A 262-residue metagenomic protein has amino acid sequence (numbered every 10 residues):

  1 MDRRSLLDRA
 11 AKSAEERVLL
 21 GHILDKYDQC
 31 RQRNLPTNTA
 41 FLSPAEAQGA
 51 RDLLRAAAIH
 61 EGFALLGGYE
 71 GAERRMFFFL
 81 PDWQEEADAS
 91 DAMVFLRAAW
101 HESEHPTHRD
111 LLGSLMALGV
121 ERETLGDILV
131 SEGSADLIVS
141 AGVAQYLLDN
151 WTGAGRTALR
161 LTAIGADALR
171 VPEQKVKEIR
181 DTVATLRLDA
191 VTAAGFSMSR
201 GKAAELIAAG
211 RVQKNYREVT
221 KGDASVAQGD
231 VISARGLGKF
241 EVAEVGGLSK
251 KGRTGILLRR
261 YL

Functional and structural regions predicted by a protein language model:
M1-G195, E218, S225, G238-L262: Ferredoxin-like alpha/beta domains used as RNA- or RNAP-binding modules
L206-I207, V226: Short, well-ordered loop/turn sites that connect or cap secondary structure elements
R211: Conserved PLP-enzyme active-site core in the AAT-like
K214-Y216, R235: Short strand-turn-strand beta-turns centered on an Asx-Gly dipeptide
G229-D230: Structural motif
